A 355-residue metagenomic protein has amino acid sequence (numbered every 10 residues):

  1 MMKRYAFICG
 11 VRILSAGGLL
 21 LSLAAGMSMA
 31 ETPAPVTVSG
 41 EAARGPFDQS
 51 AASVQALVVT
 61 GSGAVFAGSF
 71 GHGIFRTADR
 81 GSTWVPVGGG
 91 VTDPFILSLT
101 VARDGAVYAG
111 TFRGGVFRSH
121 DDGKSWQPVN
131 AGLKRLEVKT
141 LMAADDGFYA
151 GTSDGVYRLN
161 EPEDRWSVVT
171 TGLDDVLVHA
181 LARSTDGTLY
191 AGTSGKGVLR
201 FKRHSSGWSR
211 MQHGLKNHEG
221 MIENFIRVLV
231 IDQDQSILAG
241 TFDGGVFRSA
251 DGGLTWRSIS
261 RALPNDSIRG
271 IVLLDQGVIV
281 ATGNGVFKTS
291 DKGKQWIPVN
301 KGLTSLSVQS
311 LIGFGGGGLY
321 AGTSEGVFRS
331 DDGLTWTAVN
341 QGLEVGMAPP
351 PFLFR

Functional and structural regions predicted by a protein language model:
M1-C9: N-terminal secretory signal peptides that target proteins for export/translocation
Y5, I13, L19-R355: Extracellular glycan-interacting surfaces
